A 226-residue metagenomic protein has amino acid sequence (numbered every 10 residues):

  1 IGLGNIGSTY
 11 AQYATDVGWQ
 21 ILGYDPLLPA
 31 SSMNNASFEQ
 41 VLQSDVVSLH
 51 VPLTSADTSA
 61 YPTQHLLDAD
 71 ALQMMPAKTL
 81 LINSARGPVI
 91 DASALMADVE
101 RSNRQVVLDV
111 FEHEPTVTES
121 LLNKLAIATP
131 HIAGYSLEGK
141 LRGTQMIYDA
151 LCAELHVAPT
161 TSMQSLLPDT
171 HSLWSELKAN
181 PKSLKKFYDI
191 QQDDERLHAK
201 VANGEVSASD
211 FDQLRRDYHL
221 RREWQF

Functional and structural regions predicted by a protein language model:
I1-T15: Glycine-rich adenosine-cofactor-binding loop
A11-Y13, M33, K140: A short secondary-structure junction signal
W19: Short phosphate-binding/catalytic loops that engage adenosine nucleotides
L22: Conserved beta-strand positions in the Rossmann-like core of class I SAM-dependent methyltransferases
L28-E119: Rossmann-like adenosine-cofactor binding region
K78, A85-F226: Rossmann-like dinucleotide-binding domain for NAD(H)/NADP(H)
